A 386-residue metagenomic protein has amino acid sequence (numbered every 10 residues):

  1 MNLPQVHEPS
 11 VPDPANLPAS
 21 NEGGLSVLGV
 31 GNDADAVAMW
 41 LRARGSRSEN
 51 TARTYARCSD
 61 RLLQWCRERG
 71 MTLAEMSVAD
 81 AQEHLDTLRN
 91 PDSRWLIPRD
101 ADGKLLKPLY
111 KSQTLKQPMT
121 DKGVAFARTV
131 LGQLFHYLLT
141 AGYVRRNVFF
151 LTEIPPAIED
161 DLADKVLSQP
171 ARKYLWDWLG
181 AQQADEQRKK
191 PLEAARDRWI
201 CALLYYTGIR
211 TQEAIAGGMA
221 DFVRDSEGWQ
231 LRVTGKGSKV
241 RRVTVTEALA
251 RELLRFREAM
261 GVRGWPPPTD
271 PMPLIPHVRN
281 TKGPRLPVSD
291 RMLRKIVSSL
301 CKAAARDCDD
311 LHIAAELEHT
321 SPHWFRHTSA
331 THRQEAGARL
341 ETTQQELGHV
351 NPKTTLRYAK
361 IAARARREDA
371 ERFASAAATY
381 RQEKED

Functional and structural regions predicted by a protein language model:
M1-D386: Conserved catalytic core of the tyrosine transesterase superfamily
